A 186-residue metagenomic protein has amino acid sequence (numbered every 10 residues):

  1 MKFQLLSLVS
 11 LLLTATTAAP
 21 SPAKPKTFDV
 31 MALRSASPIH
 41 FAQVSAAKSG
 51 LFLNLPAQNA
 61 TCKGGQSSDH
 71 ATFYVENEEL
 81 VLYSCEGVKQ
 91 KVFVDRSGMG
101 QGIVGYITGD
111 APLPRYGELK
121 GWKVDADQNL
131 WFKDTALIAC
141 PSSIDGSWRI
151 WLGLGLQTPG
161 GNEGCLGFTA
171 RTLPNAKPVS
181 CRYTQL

Functional and structural regions predicted by a protein language model:
M1-P22: Fungal secretory targeting signals
M1-Q4, K26, G50, A71 (+2 more regions): Short non-domain terminal segments
L5-S7, L13, V92-K120: Compositionally biased, low-hydrophobicity segments enriched in charged and small polar residues
L8-V9, G87-G100, K133, C181-L186: Generic hydrophobic segment detector
A19-F52, V104-L186: Extracellular glycan/ECM-engagement signal in secreted proteins
A47, L53-G100: Short, well-structured hydrophobic secondary-structure segments
